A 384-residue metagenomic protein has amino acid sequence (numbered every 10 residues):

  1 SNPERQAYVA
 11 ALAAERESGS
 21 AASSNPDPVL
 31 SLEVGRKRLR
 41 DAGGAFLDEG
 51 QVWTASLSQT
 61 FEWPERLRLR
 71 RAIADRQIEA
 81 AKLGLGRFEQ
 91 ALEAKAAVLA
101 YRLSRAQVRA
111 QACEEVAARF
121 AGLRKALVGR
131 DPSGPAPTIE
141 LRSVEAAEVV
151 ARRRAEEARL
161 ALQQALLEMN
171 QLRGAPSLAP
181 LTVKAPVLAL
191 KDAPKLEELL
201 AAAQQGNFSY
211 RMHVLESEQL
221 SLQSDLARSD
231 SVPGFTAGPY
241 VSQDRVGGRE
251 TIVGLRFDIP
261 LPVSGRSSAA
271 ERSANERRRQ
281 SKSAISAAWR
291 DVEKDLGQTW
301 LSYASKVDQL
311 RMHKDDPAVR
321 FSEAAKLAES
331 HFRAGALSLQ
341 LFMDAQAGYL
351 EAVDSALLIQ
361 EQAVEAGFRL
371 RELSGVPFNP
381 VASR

Functional and structural regions predicted by a protein language model:
S1-Q6, A13-P28, A55-I73, K82-Q90 (+6 more regions): A glycine-/polar-enriched beta->alpha junction
S31-R66, R70, T182-K195, F235-S273 (+1 more regions): Small/polar, glycine/serine/threonine/aspartate-rich low-complexity segments that form flexible
R71-D75, T138-A147, L339-A347: Short, charged, amphipathic alpha-helical segments
L85-G206, T299-K306, Y349, A356 (+1 more regions): Periplasmic alpha-helical coiled-coil/stalk elements that build and connect Gram-negative outer-membrane
R124-L141, A324-F342: Alpha-helical hairpins and coiled-coil heptad-repeat segments
A304-A336: C-terminal hydrophobic structural anchor segments that stabilize assembly/packing rather than catalytic chemistry
V353-R384: Acidic, low-complexity, intrinsically disordered peripheral segments
